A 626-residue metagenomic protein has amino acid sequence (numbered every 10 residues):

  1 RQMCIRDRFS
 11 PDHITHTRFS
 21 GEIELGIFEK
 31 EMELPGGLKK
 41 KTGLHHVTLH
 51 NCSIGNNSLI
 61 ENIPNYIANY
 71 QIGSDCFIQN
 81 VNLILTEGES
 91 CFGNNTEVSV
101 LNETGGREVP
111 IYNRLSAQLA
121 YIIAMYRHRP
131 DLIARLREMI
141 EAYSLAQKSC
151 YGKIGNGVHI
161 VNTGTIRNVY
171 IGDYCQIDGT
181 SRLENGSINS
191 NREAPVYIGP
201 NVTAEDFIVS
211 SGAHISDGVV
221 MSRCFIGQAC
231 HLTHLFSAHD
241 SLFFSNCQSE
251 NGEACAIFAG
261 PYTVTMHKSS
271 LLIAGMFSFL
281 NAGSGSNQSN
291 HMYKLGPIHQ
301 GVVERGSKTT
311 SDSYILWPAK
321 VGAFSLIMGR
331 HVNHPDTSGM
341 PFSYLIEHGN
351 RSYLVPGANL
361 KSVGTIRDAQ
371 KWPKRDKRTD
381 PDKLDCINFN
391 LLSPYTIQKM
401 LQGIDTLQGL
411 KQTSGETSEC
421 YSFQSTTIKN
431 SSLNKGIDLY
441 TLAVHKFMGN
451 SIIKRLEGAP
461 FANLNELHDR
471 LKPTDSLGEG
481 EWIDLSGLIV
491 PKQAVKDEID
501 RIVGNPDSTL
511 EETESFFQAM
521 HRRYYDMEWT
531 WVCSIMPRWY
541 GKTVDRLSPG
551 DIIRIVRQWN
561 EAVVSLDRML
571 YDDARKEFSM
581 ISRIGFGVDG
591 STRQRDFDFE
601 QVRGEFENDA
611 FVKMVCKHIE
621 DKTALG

Functional and structural regions predicted by a protein language model:
R1-I5: Short, small-residue-biased leader/transition segments that mark boundaries at the very start of proteins
R6-F28, M32-L44, E61-Y143, D178-G179 (+4 more regions): Glycine-rich hexapeptide-repeat left-handed beta-helix
R18, G43-R137, V161, R167 (+4 more regions): Phosphate-/polyanion-interacting regions in eukaryotic proteins
E138-G155, I160: A charged, amphipathic alpha-helical module
I154, V158-I177, R182-E193: Core alpha-helical transmembrane segments of integral membrane proteins
H348-G626: Long, compositionally biased intrinsically disordered regions
